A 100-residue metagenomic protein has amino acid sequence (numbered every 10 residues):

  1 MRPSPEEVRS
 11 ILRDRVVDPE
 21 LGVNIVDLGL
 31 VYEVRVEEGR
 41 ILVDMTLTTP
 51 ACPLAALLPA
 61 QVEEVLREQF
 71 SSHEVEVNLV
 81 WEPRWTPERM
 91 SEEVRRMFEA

Functional and structural regions predicted by a protein language model:
M1-A100: Domain-level signature for proteins that mediate thiol-based redox and metal-cofactor handling
